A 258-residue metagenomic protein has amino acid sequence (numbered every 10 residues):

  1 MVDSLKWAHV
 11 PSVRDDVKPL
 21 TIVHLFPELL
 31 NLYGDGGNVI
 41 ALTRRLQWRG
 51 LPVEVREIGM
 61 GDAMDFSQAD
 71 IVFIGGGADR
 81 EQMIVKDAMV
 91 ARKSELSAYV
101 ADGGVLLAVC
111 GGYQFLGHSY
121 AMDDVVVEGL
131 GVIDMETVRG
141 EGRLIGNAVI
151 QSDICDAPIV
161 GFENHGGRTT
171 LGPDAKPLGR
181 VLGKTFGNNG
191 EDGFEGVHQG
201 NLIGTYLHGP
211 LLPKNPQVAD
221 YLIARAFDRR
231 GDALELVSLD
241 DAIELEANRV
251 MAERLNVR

Functional and structural regions predicted by a protein language model:
M1-A101, P213-R258: N-terminal beta1-alpha1 cap of cysteine-dependent amidohydrolase-like domains
P19-L20, I154-I159, H198-I203: Beta-strand-turn-beta hairpins that frame and shape the catalytic cleft of phosphate-ester-processing enzymes
H24, V55-E57, V132, G161-E163 (+1 more regions): Conserved beta-strand scaffold positions in the cores of enzyme catalytic domains, especially in NTP/NDP-utilizing
F26-E28, G166-R168, G209-L211: Glycine-rich beta-alpha junction loops
I71-G75, L107, G204-Y206: Structural motif
D79-D156: Cysteine-nucleophile active-site neighborhood
V125-E195: Pocket-forming structural segment of enzyme catalytic cores
N189-F227: A glycine-centered loop/beta-turn motif at secondary-structure junctions
